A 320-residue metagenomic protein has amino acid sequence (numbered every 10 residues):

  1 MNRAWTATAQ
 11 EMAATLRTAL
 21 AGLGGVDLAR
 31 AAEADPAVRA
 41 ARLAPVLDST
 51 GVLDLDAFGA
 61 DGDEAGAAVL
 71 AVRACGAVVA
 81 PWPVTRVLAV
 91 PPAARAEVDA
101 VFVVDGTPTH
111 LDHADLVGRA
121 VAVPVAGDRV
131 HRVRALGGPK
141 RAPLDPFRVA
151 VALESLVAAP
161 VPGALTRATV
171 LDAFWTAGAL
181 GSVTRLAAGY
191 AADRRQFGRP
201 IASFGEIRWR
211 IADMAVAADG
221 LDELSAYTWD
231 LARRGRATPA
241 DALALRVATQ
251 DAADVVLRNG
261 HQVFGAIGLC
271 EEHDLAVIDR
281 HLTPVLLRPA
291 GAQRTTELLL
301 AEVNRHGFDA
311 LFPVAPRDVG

Functional and structural regions predicted by a protein language model:
M1-C75, V170-G320: Alpha-helical interface subdomain recognition
A77-R185, A310-G320: FAD-binding core of flavoproteins
